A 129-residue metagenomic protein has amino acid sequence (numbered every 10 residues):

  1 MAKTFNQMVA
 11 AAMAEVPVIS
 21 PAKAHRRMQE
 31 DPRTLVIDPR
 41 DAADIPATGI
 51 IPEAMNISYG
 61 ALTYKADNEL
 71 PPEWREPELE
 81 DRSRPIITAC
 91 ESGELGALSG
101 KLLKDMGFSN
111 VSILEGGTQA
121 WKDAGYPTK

Functional and structural regions predicted by a protein language model:
M1-T34, P39-P85, S92-K129: Rhodanese-like catalytic fold shared by cysteine-dependent sulfurtransferases and DSP/PTP-type phosphatases
